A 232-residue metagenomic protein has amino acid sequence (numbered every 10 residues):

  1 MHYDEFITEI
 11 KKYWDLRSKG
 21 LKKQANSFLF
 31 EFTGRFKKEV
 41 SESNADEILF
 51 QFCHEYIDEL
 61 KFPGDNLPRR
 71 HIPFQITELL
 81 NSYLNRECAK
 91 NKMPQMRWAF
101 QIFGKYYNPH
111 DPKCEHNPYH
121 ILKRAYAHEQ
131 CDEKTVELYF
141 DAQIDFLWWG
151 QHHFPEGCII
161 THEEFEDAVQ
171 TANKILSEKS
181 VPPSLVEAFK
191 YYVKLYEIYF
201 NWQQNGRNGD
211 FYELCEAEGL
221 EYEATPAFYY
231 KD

Functional and structural regions predicted by a protein language model:
M1-K38, N208-E223: Long, contiguous N-terminal structural blocks used for assembly/anchoring
Y3-D15, K37-N66, A89-N108, D132-H153 (+1 more regions): Amphipathic alpha-helical repeat scaffolds of TPR domains
R17-G34, N66-L79, D111-Y119, H162-V169: Helix-turn-helix repeat elements of alpha-solenoid scaffolds
L29, N81-L84, I121-K123, E129 (+1 more regions): Hydrophobic/aromatic packing residues within the alpha-helices of TPR/SEL1-like helical repeat arrays
I72, I76-T77, K92, C215-E218: Right-handed parallel beta-helix
A89, Y126-Q130, K179: A structural motif in tetratricopeptide-repeat
C114, H120-Y126, H153: Short helix/strand-bridging catalytic loops that position acidic/His residues to coordinate divalent metals and engage
G150-D232: Long, ordered, amphipathic alpha-helical scaffolds
